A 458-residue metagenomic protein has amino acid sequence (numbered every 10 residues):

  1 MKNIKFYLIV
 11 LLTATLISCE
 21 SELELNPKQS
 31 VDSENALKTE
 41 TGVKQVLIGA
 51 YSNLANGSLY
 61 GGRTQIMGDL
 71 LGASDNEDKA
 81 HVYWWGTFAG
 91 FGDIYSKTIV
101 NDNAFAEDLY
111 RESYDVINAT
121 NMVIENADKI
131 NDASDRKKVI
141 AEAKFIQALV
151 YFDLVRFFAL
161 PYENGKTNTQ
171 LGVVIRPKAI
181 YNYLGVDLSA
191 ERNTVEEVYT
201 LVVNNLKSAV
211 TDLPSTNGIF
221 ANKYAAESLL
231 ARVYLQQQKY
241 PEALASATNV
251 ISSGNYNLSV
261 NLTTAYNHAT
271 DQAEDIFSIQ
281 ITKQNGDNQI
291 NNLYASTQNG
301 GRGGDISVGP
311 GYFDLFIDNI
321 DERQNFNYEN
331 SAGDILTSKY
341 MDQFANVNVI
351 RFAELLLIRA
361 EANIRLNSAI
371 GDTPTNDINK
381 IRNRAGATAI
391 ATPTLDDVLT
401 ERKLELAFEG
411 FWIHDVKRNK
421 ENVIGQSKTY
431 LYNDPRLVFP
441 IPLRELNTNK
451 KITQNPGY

Functional and structural regions predicted by a protein language model:
M1-I17: Sec-dependent bacterial lipoprotein signal peptides
N3, C19-G72, I130, Q324 (+2 more regions): Membrane-proximal, proline-rich intrinsically disordered regions
E20, Y224, L229-Y256: Aromatic-residue-lined binding/catalytic grooves and analogous aromatic/hydrophobic interfacial grooves in multimeric
Q45, T64-M67, A80, F88-G92 (+9 more regions): Hydrophobic-face positions in mid-chain alpha helices that act as interaction patches
L47, I117-T120, Y199, L206 (+3 more regions): Inward-facing hydrophobic residues that define packing positions of alpha-helical scaffold repeats
W85-F158, N193, L206-T216, D342-V347 (+3 more regions): Conserved, well-structured interaction surfaces
Y199, Y240, A369-G371: TPR-repeat structural position
